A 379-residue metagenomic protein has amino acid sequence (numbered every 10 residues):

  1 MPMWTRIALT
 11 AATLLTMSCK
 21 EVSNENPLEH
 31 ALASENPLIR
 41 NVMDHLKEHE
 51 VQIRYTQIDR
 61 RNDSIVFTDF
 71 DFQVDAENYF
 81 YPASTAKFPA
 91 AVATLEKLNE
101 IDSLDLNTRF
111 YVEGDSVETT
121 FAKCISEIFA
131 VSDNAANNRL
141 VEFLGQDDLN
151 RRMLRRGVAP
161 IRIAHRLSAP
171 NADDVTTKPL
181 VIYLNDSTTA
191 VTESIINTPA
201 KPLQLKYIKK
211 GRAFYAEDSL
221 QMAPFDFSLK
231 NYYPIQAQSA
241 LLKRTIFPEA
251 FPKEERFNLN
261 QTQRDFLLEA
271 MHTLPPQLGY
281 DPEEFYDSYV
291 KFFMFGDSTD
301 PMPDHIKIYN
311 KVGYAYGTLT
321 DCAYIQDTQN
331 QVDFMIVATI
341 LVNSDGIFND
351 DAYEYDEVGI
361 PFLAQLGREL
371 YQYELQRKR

Functional and structural regions predicted by a protein language model:
P2-T10: Sec-dependent signal peptide recognition, specifically the positively charged N-region followed immediately by
M17-S18: C-terminal motif of bacterial Sec signal peptides marking the signal peptidase cleavage site
E21-R40, A223-I235, S239-R379: Structured C-terminal helix/loop/strand segments within mature extracytoplasmic catalytic/sensor domains
N24-N36, E48-H49, S116-E255: Active-site-adjacent helix/loop patches that line small-molecule binding or acyl-intermediate pockets
N36-V74, I336-A338: A short, well-structured edge-of-sheet supersecondary motif
F80-D105, I336: Active-site SXXK
K87-T94, I128, M153, Q238 (+3 more regions): Residue-level preference for non-acidic, small/hydrophobic
E96-K123: Short, well-structured active-site flanking segments
